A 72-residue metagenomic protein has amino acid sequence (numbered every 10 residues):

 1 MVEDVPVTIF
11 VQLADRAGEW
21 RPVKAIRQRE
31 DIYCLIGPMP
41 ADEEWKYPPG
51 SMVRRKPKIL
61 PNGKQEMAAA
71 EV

Functional and structural regions predicted by a protein language model:
M1-V72: Mixed-charge, low-complexity intrinsically disordered regions
